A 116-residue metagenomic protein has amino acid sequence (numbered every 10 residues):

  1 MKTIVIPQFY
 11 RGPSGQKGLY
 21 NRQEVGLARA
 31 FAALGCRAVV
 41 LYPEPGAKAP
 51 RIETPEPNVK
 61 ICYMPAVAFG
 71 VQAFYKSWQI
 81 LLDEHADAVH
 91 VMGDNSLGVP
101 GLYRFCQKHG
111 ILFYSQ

Functional and structural regions predicted by a protein language model:
M1-K48, P57, E84: N-terminal subdomain of nucleotide-sugar transferases
K2-I4, A88, R104-Q116: Active-site proximal beta-strand in glycosyltransferases
Y10-P13, L97, G110-Q116: A short, histidine- and acid-enriched strand-loop-helix "catalytic/donor-clamping" loop that lines the nucleotide-sugar
G15-Q16, A49-I52, V99-L102: Short glycine-/acidic-enriched loop or helix-start segments at secondary-structure transitions that form or flank
Q23, E56, D87-M92, Q116: A general secondary-structure boundary signal
L41, M64, Y114-Q116: Generic beta-sheet signal
R51-P65: Active-site regions of enzymes building and remodeling cell-envelope glycoconjugates
C62-V91, N95-K108: An amphipathic, basic-hydrophobic alpha-helix
